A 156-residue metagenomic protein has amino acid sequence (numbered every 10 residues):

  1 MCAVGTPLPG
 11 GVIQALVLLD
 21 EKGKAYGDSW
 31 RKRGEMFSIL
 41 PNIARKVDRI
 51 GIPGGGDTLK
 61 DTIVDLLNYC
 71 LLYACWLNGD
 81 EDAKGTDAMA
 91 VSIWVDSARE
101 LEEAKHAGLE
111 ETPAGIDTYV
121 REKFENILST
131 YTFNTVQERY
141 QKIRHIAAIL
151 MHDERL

Functional and structural regions predicted by a protein language model:
M1-L156: Intrinsically disordered, low-complexity regulatory regions that flank transcription factor DNA-binding cores
